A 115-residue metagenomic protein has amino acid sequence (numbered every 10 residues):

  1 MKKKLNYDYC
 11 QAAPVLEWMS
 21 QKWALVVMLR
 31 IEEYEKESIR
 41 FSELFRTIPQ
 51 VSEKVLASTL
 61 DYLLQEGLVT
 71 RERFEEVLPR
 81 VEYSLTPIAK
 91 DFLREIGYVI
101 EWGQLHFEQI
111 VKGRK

Functional and structural regions predicted by a protein language model:
M1-L5: Acidic-glycine-rich active-site phosphate/pyrophosphate-binding loop
N6, C10-K54: N-terminal helix-turn-helix DNA-binding core of bacterial DNA-binding proteins
S42, D61, V81: Residues within the helices of the helix-turn-helix
K54, E66, W102-L105: Amphipathic, soluble alpha-helical interaction motifs
L56, L60-L63: Basic amphipathic alpha-helical segments that dock to polyanions
L64-F74: A short, conserved structural fragment
V77-I96: Basic, amphipathic "hinge/linker" alpha-helix immediately C-terminal to the N-terminal HTH DNA-binding motif
R94-K115: Amphipathic alpha-helical dimerization/coiled-coil segments that flank or bridge DNA-binding/regulatory modules
